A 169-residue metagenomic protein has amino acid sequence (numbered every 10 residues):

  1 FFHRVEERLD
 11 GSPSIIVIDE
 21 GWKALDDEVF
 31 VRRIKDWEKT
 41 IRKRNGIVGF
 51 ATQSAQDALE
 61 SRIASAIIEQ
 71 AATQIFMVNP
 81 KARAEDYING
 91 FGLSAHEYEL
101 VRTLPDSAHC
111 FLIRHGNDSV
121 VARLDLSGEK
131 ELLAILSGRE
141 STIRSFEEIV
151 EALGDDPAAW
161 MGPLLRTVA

Functional and structural regions predicted by a protein language model:
F1-L100: Conserved P-loop NTPase motor cores
H3-G11, L104-A169: Conserved P-loop NTPase motor module
